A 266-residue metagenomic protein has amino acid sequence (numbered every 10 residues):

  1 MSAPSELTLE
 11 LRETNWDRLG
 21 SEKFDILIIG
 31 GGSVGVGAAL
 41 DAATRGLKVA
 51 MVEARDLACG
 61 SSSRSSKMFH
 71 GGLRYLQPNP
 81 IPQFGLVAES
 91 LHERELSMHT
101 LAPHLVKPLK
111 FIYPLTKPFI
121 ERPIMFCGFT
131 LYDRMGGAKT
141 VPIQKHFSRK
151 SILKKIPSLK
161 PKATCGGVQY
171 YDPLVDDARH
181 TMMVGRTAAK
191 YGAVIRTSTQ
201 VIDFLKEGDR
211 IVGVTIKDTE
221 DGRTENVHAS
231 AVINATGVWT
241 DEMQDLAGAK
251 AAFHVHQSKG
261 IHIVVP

Functional and structural regions predicted by a protein language model:
M1-I26, D41-R45: Extreme N-terminal leader/targeting segments of oxidoreductases
E22-F24, D221-A231: Core beta-strand elements of the Rossmann-like FAD/NAD(P) dinucleotide-binding domain in flavoenzyme oxidoreductases
A43-S65: Glycine-rich FAD pyrophosphate-binding loop
K67-K155: Dinucleotide-binding Rossmann-like beta1-alpha1 core, especially the glycine-rich loop that anchors the ADP
D133, L153-Y191, G213-T215, R223-V227: Helix-loop-beta segment of a Rossmann-like dinucleotide-binding subdomain
T197-V212: A conserved short coil-to-beta-strand element within the FAD-binding core of flavoproteins
N234-A249: Flavin (primarily FAD) binding-site architecture
A251-P266: Central beta-strand plus flanking loop segment that forms part of the substrate or channel wall within the catalytic
